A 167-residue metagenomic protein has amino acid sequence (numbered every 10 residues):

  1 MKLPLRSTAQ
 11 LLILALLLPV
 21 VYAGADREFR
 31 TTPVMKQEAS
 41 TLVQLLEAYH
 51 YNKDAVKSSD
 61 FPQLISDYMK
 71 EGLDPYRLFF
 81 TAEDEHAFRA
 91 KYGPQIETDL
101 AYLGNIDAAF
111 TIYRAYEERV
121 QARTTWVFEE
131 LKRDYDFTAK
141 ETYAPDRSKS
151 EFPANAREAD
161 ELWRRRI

Functional and structural regions predicted by a protein language model:
K2-I167: Flexible, low-complexity junctional segments that flank or bridge functional domains
